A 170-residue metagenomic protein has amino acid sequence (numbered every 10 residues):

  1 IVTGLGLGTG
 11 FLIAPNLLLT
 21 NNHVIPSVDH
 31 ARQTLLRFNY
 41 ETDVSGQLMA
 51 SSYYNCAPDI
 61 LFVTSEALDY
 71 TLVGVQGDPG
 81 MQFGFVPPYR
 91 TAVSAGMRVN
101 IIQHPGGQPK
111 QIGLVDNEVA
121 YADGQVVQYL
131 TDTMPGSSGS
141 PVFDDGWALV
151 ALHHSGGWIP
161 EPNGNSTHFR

Functional and structural regions predicted by a protein language model:
I1-P135, F143-L149, H154, E161-T167: Serine endopeptidase catalytic core focused on the charge-relay Asp
S140: Conserved G/P- and acidic residue-centered "switch" motifs that form tight phosphate/ATP-binding loops in soluble
R170: Catalytic-site neighborhood detector that most strongly recognizes the C-terminal catalytic loop/helix of tyrosine
